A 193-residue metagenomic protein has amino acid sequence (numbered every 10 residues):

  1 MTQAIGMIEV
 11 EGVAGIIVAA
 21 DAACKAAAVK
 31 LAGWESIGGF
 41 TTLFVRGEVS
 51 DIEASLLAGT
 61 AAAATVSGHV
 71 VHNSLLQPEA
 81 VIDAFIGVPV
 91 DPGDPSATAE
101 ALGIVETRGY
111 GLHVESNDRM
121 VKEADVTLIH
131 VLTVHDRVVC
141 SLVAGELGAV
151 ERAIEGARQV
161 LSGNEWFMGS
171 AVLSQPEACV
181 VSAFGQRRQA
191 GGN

Functional and structural regions predicted by a protein language model:
M1-E11, D94-R108: Short glycine-/aliphatic-rich beta-strand segments at the starts of folded cytosolic domains
V13-A26, G111-A124: Short amphipathic alpha-helix segments
A27-A28, T60-H69, A124-D125, R158-W166: A common structural junction motif
A28-G33, V126-V131, G169: A short linear hydrophobic-aromatic micro-motif
G39, H72-A84, V138, S170-F184: Short proline/glycine- and acidic-rich turn/helix-capping motifs at secondary-structure junctions
R46-I52, A144-V150: Helix N-cap motif at beta-to-alpha junctions
V81-A97, C179-N193: Short, low-order "capping/linker" segments at domain edges
